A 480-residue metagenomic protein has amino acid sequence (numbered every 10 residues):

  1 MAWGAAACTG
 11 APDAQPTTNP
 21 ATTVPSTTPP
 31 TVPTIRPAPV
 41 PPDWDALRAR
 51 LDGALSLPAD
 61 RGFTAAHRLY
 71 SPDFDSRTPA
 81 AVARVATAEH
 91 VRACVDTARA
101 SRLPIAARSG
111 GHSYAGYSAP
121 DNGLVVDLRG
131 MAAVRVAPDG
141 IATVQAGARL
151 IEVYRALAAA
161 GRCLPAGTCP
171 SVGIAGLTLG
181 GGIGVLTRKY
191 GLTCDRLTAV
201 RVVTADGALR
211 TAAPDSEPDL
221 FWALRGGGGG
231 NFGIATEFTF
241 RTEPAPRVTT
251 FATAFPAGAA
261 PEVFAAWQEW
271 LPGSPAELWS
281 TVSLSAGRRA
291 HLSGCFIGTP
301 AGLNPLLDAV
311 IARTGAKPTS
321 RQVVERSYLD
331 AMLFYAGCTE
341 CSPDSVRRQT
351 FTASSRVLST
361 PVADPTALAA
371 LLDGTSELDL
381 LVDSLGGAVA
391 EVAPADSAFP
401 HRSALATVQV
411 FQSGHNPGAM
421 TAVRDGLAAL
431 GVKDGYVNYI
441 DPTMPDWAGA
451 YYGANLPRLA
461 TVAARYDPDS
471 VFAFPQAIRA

Functional and structural regions predicted by a protein language model:
M1-A5, T9-A480: Soluble FAD-dependent oxygen oxidases
